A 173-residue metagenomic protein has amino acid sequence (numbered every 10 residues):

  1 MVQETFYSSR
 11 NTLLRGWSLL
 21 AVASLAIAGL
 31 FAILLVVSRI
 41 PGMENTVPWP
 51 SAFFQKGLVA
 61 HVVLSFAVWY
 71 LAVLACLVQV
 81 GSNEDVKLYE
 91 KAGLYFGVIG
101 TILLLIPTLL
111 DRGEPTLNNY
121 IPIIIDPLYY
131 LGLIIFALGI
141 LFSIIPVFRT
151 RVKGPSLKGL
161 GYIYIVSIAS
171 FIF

Functional and structural regions predicted by a protein language model:
M1-A72: N-terminal signal-anchor module of multipass membrane proteins
S8-L25, D85-Y95, G154-I168: Alpha-helical transmembrane segments and their helix-start/interface "positive-inside/aromatic belt" motifs in integral
V22-F31, G97-P107, I135-G139, L160-F173: Alpha-helical transmembrane segments of multi-pass integral membrane proteins
I40-P41, F54-R151: Membrane-interface helix-loop-helix modules in multi-pass inner-membrane proteins
